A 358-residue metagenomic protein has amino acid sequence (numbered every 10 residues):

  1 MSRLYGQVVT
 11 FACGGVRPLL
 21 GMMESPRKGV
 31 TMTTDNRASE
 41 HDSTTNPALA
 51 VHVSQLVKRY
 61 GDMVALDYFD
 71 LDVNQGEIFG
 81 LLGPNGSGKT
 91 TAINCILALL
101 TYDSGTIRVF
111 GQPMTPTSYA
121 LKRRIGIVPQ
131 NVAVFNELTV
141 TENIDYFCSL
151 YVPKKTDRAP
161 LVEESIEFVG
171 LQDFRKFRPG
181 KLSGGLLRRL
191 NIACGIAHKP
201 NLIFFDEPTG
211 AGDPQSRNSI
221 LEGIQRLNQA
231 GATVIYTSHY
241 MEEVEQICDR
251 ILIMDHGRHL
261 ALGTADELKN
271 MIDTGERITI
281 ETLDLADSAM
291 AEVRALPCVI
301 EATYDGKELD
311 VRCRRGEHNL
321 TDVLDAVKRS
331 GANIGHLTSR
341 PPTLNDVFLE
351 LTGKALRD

Functional and structural regions predicted by a protein language model:
G105-P113, A120-L121: Conserved ABC transporter NBD signature motif
E137, R178-G185: Conserved ABC ATPase signature
D145, S149, T156-F174: Conserved ABC ATPase "signature" region
K199: Conserved catalytic motifs of ABC-family nucleotide-binding domains
I203-D206: Catalytic Walker B motif of ABC-type/P-loop ATPase nucleotide-binding domains
L221-R314: ABC transporter nucleotide-binding domain
